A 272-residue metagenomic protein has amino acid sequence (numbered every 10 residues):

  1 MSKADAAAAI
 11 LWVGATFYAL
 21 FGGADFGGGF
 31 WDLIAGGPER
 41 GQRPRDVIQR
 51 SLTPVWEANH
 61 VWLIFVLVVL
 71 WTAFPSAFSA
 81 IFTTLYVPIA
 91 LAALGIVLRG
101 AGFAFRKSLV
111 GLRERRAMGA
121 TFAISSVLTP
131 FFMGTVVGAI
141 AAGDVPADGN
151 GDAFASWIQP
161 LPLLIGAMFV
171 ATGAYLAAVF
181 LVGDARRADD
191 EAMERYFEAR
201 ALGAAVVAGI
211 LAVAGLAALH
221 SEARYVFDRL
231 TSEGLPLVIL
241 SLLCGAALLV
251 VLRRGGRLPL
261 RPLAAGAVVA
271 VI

Functional and structural regions predicted by a protein language model:
M1, R43-D46, R50, S76-T83 (+3 more regions): Membrane-helix interfacial "entry" motifs
M1-A58, I64-L67: N-terminal signal-anchor module of multipass membrane proteins
A7-A19, F82-I96, A123-V127, S156-T172: Alpha-helical transmembrane segments
F21-I34, A93-R106, A171-D184: Membrane-water interface of transmembrane alpha-helices
I48-W56, Y196-A205, G266: Junctions where cytoplasmic loops transition into the N-terminal start of transmembrane alpha-helices in multi-pass
V55-S126, Y225-S232: Membrane-interface helix-loop-helix modules in multi-pass inner-membrane proteins
F105-R257, A270-V271: Long, contiguous internal "core" modules enriched in hydrophobic/ aromatic residues
R261-A270: Central hydrophobic cores of alpha-helical transmembrane segments in multi-pass integral membrane proteins
